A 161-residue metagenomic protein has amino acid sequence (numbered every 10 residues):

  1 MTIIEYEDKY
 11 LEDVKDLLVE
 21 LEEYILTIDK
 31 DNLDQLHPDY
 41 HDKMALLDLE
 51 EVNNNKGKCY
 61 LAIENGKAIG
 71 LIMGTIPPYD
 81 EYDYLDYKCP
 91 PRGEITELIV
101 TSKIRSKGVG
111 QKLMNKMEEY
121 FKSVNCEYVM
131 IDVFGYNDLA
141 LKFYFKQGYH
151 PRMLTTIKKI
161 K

Functional and structural regions predicted by a protein language model:
T2-I28: A short beta-loop-alpha structural element at the N-terminal edge of CoA-dependent acyl/N-acetyltransferase catalytic
E23-D48: Conserved GNAT-fold acetyl-CoA-binding loop/helix
L46-L61, E94: A short helix-loop-beta-strand connector motif used in the catalytic cores of GNAT acetyltransferases and, in some
L61, K67-I76, E94, I99: Conserved beta-strand in the GNAT
I104, G108-K116: Conserved acetyl-CoA pyrophosphate-binding loop and the N-cap/start of the following alpha-helix in GNAT-like
Q111, S123, G135-M153: Conserved active-site alpha-helix within GNAT-family acetyltransferase domains
M114, F121-D132: Conserved GNAT acetyl-CoA-binding A-motif
M130-A140, I157-I160: Conserved beta-strand-loop-alpha-helix junction that forms the acyl-donor binding cleft
